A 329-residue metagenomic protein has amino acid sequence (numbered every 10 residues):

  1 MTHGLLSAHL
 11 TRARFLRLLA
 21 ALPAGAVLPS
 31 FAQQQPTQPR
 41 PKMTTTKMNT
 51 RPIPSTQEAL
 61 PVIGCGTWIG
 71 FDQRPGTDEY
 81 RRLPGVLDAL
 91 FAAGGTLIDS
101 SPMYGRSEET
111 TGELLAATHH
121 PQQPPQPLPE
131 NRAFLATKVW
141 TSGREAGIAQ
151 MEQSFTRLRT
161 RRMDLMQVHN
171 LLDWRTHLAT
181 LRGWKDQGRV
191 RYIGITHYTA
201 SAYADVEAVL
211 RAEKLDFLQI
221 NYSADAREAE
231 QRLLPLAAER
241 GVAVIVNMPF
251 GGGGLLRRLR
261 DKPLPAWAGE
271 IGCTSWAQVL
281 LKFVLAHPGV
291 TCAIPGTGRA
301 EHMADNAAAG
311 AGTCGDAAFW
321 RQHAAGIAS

Functional and structural regions predicted by a protein language model:
M1-T11: N-terminal secretory signal peptides
L22-G25, R232-S329: Structured C-terminal cap/extension of enzyme domains
P29-G64, G76: C-terminal segment of N-terminal export signals and the immediately downstream linker at the start of the mature
I53, C65, I98, T111 (+8 more regions): Conserved, mostly hydrophobic/aromatic
P54-Q57, G112-P129, F155-R159, K185 (+1 more regions): Acidic (Asp/Glu)-rich catalytic clusters
W68-Y80, A136-R144, E270: Active-site mouth loops of central-metabolism enzymes
D99-A117: Glycine-rich, proline-tolerant flexible connector loops at the mouths of alpha/beta enzymes
T141-Q219, S223-E228, R232, E239-I245 (+1 more regions): Glycine/proline-rich, positively charged, aromatic-decorated active-site loop/lid region on the catalytic face
